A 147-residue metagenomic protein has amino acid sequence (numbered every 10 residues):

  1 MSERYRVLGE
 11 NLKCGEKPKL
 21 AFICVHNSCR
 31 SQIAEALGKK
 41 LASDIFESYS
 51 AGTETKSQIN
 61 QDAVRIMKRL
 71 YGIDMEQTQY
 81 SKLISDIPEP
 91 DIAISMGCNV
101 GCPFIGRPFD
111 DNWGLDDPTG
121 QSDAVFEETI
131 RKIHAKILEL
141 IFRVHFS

Functional and structural regions predicted by a protein language model:
M1-S147: Short polar/charged helix/loop
